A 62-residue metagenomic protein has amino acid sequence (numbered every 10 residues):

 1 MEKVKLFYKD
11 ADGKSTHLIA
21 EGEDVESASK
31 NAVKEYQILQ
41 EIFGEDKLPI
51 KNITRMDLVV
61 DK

Functional and structural regions predicted by a protein language model:
M1-T16: Short aromatic-glycine-(Arg/Gly/Cys) micro-motifs in beta-strand/loop hairpins
V4, V25, V33, V59-V60: Extended aliphatic helical segments
K9, D24, R55-L58: Intrinsic disorder/low-complexity segments
K14-S27: A short, exposed loop/beta-hairpin motif centered on an aromatic-Gly-Thr core
V25-E45: A short, charged, amphipathic alpha-helix used as a generic interaction element across diverse proteins
I38-K62: Short, mixed-charge low-complexity intrinsically disordered segments
